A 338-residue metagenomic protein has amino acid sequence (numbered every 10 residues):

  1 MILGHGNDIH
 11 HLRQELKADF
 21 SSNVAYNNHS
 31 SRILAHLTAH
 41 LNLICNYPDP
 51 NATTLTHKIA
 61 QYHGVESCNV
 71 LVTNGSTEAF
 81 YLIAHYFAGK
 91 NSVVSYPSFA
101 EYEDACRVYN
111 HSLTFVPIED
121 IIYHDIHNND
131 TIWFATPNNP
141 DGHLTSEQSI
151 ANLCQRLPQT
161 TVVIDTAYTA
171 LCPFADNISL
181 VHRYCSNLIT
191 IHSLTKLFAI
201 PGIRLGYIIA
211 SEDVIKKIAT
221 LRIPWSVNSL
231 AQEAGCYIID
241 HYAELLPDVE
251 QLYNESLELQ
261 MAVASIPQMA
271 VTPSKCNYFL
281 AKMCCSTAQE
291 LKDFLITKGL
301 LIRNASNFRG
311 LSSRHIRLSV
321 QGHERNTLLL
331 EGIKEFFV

Functional and structural regions predicted by a protein language model:
M1-N46, N128: N-terminal "arm"/small-domain region of PLP-dependent enzymes with the aminotransferase-like
H29-S30, N51, N187-S265, M269-T272: PLP-dependent aminotransferase class I/II
P48, A60-L82: Short loop-beta-helix segment that forms the pyridoxal 5′-phosphate
A84-R107, S112-T114, E119-I121, D125: Conserved PLP-anchoring active-site segment centered on the Schiff-base-forming lysine
H111, L157-T161, S186: A short helix->loop->beta-strand "cap" motif at the edges of active sites that frequently abuts
V116-A175: Active-site phosphate-binding strand-loop segment of PLP-dependent enzymes
S146-Q148, T297-K298, R309-V338: PLP-dependent enzyme catalytic core of the Aspartate aminotransferase-like
Y253, I266-K298: Conserved PLP-binding catalytic core of the aspartate aminotransferase-like
